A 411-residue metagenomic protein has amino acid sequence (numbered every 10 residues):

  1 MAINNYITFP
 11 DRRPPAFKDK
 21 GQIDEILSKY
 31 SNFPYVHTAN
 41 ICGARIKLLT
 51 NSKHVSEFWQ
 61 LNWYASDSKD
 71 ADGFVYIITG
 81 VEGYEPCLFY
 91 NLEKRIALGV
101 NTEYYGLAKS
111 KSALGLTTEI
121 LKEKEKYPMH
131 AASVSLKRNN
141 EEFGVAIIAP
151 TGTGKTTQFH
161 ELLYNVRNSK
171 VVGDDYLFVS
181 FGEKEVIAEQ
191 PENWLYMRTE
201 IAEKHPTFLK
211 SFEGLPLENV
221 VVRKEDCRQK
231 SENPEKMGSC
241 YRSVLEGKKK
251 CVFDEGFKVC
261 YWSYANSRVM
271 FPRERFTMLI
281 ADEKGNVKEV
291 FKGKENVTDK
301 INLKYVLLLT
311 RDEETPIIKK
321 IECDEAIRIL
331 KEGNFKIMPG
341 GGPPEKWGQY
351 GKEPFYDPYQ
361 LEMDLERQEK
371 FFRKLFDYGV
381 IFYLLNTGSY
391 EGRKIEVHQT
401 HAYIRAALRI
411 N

Functional and structural regions predicted by a protein language model:
M1-I148, N165-V166, F178-N411: A noncatalytic interaction/capping subdomain that flanks phosphate/NTP-handling catalytic cores
T153-K155: Conserved glycine(s) of the Walker
T157-K170: A conserved segment at the C-terminal end of the G1
V171-V172, Y383: Residue-level marker for buried hydrophobic side chains located in beta-strands that build the well-ordered beta-sheet
